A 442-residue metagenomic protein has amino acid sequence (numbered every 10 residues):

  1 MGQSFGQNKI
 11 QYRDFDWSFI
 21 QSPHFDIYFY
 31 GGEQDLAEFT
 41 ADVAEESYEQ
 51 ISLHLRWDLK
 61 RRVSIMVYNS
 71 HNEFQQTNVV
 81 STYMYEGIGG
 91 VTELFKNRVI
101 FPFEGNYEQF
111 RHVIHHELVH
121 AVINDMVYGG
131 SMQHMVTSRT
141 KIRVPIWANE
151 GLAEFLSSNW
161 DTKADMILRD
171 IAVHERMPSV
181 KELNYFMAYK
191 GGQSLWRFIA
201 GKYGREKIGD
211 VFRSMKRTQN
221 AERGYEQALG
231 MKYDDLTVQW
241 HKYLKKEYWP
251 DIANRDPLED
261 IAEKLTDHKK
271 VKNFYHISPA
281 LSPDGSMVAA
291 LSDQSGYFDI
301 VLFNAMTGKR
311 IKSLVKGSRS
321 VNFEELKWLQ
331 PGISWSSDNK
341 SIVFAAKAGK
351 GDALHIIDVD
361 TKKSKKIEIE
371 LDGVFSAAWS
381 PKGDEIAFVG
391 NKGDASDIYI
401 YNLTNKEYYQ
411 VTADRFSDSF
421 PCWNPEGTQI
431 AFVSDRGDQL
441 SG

Functional and structural regions predicted by a protein language model:
G2-P145, T162-K163, K181, A221-G224: Juxtacatalytic substrate-recognition/specificity segment
N8-F19, L183, R213, R217-E324 (+3 more regions): Beta/coil-rich, acidic/histidine-enriched accessory regions frequently appended to metallopeptidases
I27, I51, W147-A164, D170-M231: Active-site-proximal alpha-helical
K272-F274, L291-V301, G317-W328, V343-H355 (+4 more regions): A flexible loop/linker signature enriched in serine peptidases of the S9 family
P283-D284, S337-D338, P381-K382, P425-E426: Residue-level detector of Asp-centered blade-edge/turn motifs that repeat once per structural unit in beta-propeller
V288, I342, G383-A387, I430-A431: Hydrophobic beta-strand positions that form the internal "hydrophobic ladder" of WD40/Gbeta-like beta-propeller blades
A305-T307, D358-K362, N402-K406: Short loop/turn segments that connect beta-strands within beta-propeller blades
